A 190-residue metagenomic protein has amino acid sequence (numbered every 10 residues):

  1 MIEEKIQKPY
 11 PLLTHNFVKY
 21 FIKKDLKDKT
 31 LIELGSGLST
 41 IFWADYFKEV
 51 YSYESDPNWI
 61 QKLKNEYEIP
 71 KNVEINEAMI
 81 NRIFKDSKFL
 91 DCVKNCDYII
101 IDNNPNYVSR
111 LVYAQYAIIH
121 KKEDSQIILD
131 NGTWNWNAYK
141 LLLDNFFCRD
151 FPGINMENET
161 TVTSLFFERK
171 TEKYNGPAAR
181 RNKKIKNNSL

Functional and structural regions predicted by a protein language model:
E4-N16: Conserved SAM-binding loop and adjacent beta-strand
L13-R82: SAM cofactor-binding core of SAM-dependent methyltransferases, primarily the Rossmann-like beta-alpha-beta module
I32, Y53, I101, L129-N131: Active-site flanking residues adjacent to catalytic metal/cofactor-binding acidic residues
N81-F84, L90: Class I S-adenosyl-L-methionine-dependent methyltransferase module
L90-Y98: A short acidic, Gly/Pro-enriched loop at the edge of an enzyme's catalytic core that lines a small-molecule cofactor
Y98, P105-L190: C-terminal substrate-binding/active-site "lid" region of AdoMet-derived donor-dependent transferases
